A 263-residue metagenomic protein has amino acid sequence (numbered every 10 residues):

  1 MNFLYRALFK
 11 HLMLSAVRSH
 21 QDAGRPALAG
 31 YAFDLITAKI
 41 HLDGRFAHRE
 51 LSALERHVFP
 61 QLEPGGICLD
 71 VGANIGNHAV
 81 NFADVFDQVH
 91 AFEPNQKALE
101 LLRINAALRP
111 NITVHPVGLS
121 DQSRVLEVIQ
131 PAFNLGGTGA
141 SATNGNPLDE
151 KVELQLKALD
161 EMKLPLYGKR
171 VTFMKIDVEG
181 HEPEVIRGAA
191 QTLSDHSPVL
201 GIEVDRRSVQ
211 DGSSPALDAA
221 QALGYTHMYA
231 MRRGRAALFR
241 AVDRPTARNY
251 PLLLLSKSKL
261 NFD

Functional and structural regions predicted by a protein language model:
M1-N105, R109-N111, D149-E150, M162-R170 (+2 more regions): S-adenosyl-L-methionine
G30-T37, L135-T143: Short, basic/glycine-rich phosphate-binding loops at helix/coil junctions that contact nucleotide phosphates
L42-L69, V125-Q130, S141-H196, R207-G212: Short internal loop-to-helix segment that lines adenine-nucleotide cofactor pockets
A73-N77, Q96, L119-D121, V178-G180 (+1 more regions): Short, glycine/acidic-enriched loop or turn micro-motifs at the edges of active sites
N77-V80, E100, R124, P183-R187: Short N-terminal helix/helix-N-cap motif within the alpha/beta-hydrolase-1
Q96-G137: Core alpha/beta nucleotide-donor-binding catalytic domains of modification enzymes
L159-K163, K169-I186, Q191-D195, V199-I202 (+3 more regions): Internal alpha/beta domain cores that form substrate/cofactor-binding pockets in large enzymes and binding proteins
